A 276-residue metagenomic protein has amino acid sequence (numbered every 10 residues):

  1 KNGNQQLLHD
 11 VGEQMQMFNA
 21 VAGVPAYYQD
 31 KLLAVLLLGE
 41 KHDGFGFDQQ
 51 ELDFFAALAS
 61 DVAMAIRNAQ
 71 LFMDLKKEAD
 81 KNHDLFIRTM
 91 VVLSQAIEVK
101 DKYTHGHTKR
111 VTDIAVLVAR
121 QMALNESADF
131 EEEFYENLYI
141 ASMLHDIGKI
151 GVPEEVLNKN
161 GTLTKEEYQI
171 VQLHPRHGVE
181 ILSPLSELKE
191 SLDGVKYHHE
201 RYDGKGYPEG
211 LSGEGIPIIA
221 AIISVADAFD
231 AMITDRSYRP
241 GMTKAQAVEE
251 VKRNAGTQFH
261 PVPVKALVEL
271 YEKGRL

Functional and structural regions predicted by a protein language model:
Q6, H42, Q49, E78-D80 (+2 more regions): Metal-dependent catalytic cores of enzymes that make or break cyclic nucleotides and related phosphoester linkages
G12-F18, G46-F47: Short loop/turn motifs at secondary-structure junctions and domain boundaries
N19-Y27, A34: A short, aliphatic-rich beta-strand micro-motif
A26-Q29, K41-D43: Sensor-regulatory modules in signal-transduction proteins
A34-V35, K149: Short glycine-/small-residue motifs
V35-F45, E51: Short beta-strand-to-loop transition segments that serve as allosteric relay/switch motifs in sensory/regulatory domains
A56-A63: Allosteric cytosolic regulatory segments
V62, N68, L75, A79-N82 (+1 more regions): Heptad-repeat alpha-helical coiled-coil signal-transmission segments
